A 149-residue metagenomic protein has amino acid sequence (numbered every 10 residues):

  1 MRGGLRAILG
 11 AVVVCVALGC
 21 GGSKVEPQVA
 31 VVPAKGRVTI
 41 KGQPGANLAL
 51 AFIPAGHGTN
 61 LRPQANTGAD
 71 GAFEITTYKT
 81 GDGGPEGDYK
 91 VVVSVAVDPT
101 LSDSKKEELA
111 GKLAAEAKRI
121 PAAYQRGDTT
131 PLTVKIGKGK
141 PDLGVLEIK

Functional and structural regions predicted by a protein language model:
M1-L9: Bacterial N-terminal signal peptides that target proteins for export
V16-G19: C-terminal motif of bacterial Sec signal peptides marking the signal peptidase cleavage site
G21-K149: Beta-strand-dominated extracellular/periplasmic modules and repeats in secreted or surface-exposed proteins
